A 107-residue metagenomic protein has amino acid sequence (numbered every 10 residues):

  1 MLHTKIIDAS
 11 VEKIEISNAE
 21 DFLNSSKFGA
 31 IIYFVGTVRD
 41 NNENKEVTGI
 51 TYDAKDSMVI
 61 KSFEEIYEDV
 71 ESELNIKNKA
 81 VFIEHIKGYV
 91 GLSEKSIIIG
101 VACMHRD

Functional and structural regions predicted by a protein language model:
M1-K95, R106: N-terminal, polar/charged subdomain of small-to-medium soluble alpha/beta proteins
I99, M104-D107: Well-ordered alpha/beta subsegment
